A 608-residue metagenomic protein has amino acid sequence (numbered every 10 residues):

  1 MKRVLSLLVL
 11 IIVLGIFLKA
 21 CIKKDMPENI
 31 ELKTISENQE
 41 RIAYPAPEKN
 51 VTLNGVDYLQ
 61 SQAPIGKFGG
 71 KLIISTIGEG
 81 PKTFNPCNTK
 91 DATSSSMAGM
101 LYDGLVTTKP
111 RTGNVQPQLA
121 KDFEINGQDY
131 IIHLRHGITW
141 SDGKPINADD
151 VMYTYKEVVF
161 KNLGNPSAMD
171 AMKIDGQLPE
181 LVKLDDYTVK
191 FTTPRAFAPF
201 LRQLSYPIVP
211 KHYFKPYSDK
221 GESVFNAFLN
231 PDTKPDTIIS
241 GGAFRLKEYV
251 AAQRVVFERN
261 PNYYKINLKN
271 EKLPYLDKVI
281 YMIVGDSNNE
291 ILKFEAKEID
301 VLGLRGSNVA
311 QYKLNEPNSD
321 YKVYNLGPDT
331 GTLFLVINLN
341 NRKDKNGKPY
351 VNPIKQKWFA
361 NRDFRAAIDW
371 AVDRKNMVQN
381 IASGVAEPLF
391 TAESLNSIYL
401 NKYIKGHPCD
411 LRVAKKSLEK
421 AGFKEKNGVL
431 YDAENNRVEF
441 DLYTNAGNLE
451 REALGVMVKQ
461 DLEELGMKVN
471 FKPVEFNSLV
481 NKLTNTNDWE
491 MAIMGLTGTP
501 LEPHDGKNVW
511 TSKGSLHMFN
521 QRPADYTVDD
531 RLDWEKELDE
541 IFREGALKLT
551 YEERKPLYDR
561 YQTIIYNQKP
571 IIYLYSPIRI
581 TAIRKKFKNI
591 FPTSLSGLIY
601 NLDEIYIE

Functional and structural regions predicted by a protein language model:
M1-L7: N-terminal Sec-pathway targeting helices
V4, F17-A43, E48-T52, Y58 (+11 more regions): Extracytoplasmic/periplasmic ligand-capture domains
V9-I16: Bacterial N-terminal signal peptides
K49-Q60, G70-G127, K156, I239: N-terminal lobe/hinge region of extracytoplasmic solute-binding protein
K67, E124, M169-E222, E248-V250: Surface-exposed binding/hinge segments that line and control ligand-binding clefts or catalytic entry sites
Y217-D219, V385-K405, I580-I583: Mature extracytoplasmic/periplasmic domains
L574: Active-site-proximal polar cores
T581-E608: Long beta-strand-rich cores associated with HINT superfamily self-processing modules
